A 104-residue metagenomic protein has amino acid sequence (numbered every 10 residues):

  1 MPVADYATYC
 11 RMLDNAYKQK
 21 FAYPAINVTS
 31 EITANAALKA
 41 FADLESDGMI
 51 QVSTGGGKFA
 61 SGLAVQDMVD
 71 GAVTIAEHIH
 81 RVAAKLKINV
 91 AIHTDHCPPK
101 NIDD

Functional and structural regions predicted by a protein language model:
M1-P24: N-terminal amphipathic alpha-helix/helix-capping segment at the start of soluble metabolic enzymes
A4-T8, V28-I32, D70, T74: Conserved active-site and cofactor/substrate-binding residues in soluble primary-metabolism enzymes
L13, Y17, F41-E45, A76-L86: Structural signal for hydrophobic packing residues in well-ordered secondary-structure cores of soluble enzyme domains
Y23-N27, G48-V52, V90-H96: Hydrophobic faces of well-ordered beta-strands that scaffold small-molecule active sites in alpha/beta enzyme cores
V28-G62: N-terminal low-complexity or amphipathic/hydrophobic leaders
T54-D104: Active-site beta->alpha loop and helix N-cap motifs at the rims of alpha/beta catalytic domains
